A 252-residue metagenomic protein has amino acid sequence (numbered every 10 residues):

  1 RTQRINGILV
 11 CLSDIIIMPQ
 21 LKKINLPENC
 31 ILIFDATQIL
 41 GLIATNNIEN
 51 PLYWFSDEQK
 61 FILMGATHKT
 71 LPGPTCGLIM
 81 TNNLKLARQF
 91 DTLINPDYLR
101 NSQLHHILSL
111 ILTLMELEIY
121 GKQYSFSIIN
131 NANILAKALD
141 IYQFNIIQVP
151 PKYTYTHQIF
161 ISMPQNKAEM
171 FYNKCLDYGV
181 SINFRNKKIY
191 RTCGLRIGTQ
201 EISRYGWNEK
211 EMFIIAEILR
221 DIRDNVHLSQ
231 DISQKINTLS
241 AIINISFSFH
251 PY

Functional and structural regions predicted by a protein language model:
R1-Y142, T199-Q200: Conserved PLP-enzyme active-site core in the AAT-like
L12, A36, T67, Q148-P150 (+3 more regions): Active-site proximal loops enriched in glycine and acidic residues that flank catalytic Cys/His/Asp and coordinate
Q59-P72, F171-L176, S181, S203-R220: Short, basic, helix/turn surface patches
A87-T92, I107-E116, P150-H157, R191-T199 (+1 more regions): Short acidic (Asp/Glu) and glycine-rich catalytic loops that position anionic groups and cofactors
L99, Q103, Q123, I141-N145 (+3 more regions): Intrinsically disordered or highly flexible coil/loop and linker segments, enriched in small and charged/polar residues
L114, G121, S125, I129-Y172 (+2 more regions): Conserved small-domain helix->loop->beta segment predominantly found in fold-type I
L114-Y120, Q165, E201-G206, R223: A generic structural motif
N130, Y190-Y252: PLP-dependent enzyme catalytic core of the Aspartate aminotransferase-like
